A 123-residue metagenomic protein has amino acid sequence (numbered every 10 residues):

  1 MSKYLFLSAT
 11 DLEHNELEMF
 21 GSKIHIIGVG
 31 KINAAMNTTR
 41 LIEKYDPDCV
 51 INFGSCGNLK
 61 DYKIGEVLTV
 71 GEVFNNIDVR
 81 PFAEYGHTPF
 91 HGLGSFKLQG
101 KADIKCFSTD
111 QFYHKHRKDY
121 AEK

Functional and structural regions predicted by a protein language model:
Y4, S8, L12-K123: Glycine-rich phosphate- or other oxyanion-binding loops that anchor nucleotides, phosphorylated ligands
